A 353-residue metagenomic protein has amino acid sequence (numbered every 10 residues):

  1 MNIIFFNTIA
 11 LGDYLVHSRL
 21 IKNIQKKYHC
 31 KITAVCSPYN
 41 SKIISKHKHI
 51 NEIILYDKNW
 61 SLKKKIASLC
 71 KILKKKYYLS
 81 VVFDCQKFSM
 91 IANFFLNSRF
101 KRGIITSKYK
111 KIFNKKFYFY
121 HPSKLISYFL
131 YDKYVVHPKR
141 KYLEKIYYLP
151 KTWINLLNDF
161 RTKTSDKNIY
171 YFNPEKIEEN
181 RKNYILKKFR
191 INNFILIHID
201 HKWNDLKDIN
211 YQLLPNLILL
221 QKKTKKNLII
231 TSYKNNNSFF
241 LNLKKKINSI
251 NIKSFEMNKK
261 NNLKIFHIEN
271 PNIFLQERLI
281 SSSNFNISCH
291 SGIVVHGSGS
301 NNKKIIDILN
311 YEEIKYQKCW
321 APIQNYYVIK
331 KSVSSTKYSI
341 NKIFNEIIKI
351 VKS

Functional and structural regions predicted by a protein language model:
M1-S353: Catalytic machinery of carbohydrate-active enzymes, primarily nucleotide-sugar-dependent glycosyltransferases
